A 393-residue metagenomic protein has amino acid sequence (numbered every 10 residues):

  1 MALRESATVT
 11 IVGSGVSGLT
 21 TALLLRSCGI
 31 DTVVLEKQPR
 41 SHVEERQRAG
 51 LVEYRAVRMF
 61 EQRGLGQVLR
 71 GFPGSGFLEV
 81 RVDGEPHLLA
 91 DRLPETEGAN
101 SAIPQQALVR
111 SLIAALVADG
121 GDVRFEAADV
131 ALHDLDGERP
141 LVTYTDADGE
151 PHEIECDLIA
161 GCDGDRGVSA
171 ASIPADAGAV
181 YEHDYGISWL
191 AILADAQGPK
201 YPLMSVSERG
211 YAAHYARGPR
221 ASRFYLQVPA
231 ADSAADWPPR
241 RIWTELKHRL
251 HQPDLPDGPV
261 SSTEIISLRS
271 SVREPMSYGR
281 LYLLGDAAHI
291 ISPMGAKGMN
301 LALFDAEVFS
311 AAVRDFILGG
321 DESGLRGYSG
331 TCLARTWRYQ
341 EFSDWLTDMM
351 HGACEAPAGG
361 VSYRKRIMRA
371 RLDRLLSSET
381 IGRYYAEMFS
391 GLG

Functional and structural regions predicted by a protein language model:
M1-V9, S27-C28: Extreme N-terminal leader/targeting segments of oxidoreductases
A2-E5, A296, A311-G393: C-terminal helical "tail/cap" subdomain of flavin- and related membrane-associated enzymes
V12-L24, L112, I265-W345: Conserved mid-domain beta->alpha element of the FAD-binding
R26-Q47: Glycine-rich FAD pyrophosphate-binding loop
V34-L35, G161, S205, L284: Generic enzyme active-site microenvironment
E45-R48, E53-D119, H133, S343: Active-site-adjacent segment of FAD-dependent monooxygenases/related oxidoreductases
A114, G121, V130, G137-E264 (+1 more regions): Conserved FAD-binding catalytic core of PHBH/FMO-like flavoproteins
F125-A127: Short loop/edge segments at beta-strand edges and connector loops that shape dinucleotide/nucleotide cofactor-binding
